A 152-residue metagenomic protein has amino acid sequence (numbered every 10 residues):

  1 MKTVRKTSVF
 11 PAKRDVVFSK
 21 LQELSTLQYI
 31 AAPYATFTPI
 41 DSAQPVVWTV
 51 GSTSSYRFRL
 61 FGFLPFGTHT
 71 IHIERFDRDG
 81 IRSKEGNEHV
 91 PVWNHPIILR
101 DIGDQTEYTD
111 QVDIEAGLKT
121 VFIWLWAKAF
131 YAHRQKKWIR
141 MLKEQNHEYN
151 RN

Functional and structural regions predicted by a protein language model:
M1-V47: Hydrophobic ligand-binding cavity/cleft-lining segments
T3-R5, P65-T70, P91-P96: Short, surface-exposed coil-to-beta transition loops
F10-A12, F58-G62, R75, H89 (+1 more regions): Beta-strand elements of well-folded, non-transmembrane domains
K13-D15, P45, E74-D79, I98-E107: A short, structured loop/turn motif at beta-sheet edges
V17-L21, L27, I73, L99 (+2 more regions): Hydrophobic pocket/interface hotspot
P39-G86: Glycine-rich portal/gate segments that line the openings of hydrophobic small-molecule binding cavities
K84-A129: Beta-strand/loop substructures that line and gate deep hydrophobic ligand-binding cavities in soluble
I114-N152: A conserved amphipathic terminal alpha-helix motif
